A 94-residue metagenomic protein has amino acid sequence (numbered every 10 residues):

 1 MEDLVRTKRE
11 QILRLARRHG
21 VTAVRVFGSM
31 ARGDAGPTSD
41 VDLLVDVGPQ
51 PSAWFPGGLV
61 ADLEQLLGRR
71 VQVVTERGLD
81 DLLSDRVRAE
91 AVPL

Functional and structural regions predicted by a protein language model:
M1-A23, A31-P37, G48-L94: Catalytic core of pol beta-like nucleotidyltransferases
V26: Conserved histidines in hydrophobic membrane contexts and catalytic metal-binding motifs
P37-T38, L43: A short, structured beta-strand/loop element
